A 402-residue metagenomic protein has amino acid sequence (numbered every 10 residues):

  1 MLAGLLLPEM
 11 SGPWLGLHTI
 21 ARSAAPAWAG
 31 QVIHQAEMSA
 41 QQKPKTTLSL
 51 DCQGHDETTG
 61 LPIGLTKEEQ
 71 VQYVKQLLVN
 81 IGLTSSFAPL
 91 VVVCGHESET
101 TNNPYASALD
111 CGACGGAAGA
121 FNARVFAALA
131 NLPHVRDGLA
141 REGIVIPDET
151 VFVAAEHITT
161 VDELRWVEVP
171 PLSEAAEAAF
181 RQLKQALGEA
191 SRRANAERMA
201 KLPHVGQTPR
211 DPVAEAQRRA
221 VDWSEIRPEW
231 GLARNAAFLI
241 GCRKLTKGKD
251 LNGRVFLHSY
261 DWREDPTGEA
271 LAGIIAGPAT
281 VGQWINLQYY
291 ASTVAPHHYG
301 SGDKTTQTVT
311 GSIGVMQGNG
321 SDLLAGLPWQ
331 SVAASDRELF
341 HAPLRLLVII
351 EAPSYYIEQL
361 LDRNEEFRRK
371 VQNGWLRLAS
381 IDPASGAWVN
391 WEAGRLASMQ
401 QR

Functional and structural regions predicted by a protein language model:
M1, L48-L90, G95-E177, D250-L251 (+1 more regions): Catalytic or ion-translocation cores adjacent to nucleophile or general acid/base/metal-coordination motifs in diverse
M1-G64: N-terminal extension/subdomain marker
G12, G82, G119, A123 (+2 more regions): Glycine-centered flexibility motif
L15, S23, W28, I33 (+18 more regions): Generic detector of ordered, mature protein regions
H18, H34, H55, H134 (+5 more regions): Histidine (H) residue identity feature
A36-V71, A155-R218, V255: Active-site/substrate-binding loop(s) of hydrolase catalytic cores
A175-R402: Long, compositionally biased intrinsically disordered regions
